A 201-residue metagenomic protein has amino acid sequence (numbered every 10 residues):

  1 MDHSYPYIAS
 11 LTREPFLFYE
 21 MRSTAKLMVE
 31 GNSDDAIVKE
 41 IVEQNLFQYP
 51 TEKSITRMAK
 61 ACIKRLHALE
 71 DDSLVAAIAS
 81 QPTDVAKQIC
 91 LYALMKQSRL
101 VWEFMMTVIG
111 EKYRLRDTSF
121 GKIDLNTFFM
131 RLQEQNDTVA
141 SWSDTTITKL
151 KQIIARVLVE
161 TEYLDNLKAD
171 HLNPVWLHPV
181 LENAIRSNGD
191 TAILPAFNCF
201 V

Functional and structural regions predicted by a protein language model:
M1-Q88: Eukaryotic partner-binding/assembly regions in large regulatory complexes
L11, T24-L27, G31, D84 (+4 more regions): Leucine-rich, amphipathic alpha-helical/linker segments
L17, D35, T51-T56, S98 (+3 more regions): Alpha-helix N-cap/helix-initiation sites
Q88-Y92, K96-T118: Positively charged, polyanion-binding regions of nucleic-acid-associated proteins
E103-T107, T127, R156: Contiguous, well-ordered alpha-helical segments that form the cores/surfaces of helical PPI scaffolds
I109, Y113, Q133-W142: Long, low-complexity intrinsically disordered regions
G121-Q135: DNA-recognition alpha helix
A140-V201: Accessory, usually C-terminal, subdomains that scaffold auxiliary metal cofactors
